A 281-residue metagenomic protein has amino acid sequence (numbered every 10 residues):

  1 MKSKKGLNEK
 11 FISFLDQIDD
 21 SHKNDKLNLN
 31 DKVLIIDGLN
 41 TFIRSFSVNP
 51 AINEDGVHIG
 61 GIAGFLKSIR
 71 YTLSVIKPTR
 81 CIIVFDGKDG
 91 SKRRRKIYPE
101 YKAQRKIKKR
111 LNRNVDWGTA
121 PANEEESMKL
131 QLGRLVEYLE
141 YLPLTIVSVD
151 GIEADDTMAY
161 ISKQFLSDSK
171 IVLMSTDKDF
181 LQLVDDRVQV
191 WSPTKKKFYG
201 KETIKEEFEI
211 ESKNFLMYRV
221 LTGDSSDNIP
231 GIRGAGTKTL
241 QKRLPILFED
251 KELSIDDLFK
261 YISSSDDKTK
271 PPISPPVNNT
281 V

Functional and structural regions predicted by a protein language model:
K2-D20, D25-K170, F180-F198: Noncatalytic, basic helical substrate-engagement surface that gates or grips nucleic-acid strands
I59, S175, T239: Ser/Thr-centric signal marking residues that sit in or immediately flank functional binding/regulatory motifs
A63, E126-G133, D156, Y199-E202 (+5 more regions): Generic alpha-helical secondary structure signal
I69-T72, G133-L135, T176-K178, E202-E207 (+1 more regions): Intrinsically disordered, low-complexity boundary segments flanking structured domains
K129-L132, Y138-L139, L173-T176, L258-K260 (+1 more regions): Extended, compositionally biased low-complexity polar/Lys-Gly-rich tracts and adjacent boundary/linker regions are
D150, I161-G231, K242: Long, highly charged, low-complexity intrinsically disordered interaction regions that mediate electrostatic DNA/RNA
E211-N214, T222-V281: Accessory alpha-helical DNA-binding modules that contact the DNA backbone or grooves
